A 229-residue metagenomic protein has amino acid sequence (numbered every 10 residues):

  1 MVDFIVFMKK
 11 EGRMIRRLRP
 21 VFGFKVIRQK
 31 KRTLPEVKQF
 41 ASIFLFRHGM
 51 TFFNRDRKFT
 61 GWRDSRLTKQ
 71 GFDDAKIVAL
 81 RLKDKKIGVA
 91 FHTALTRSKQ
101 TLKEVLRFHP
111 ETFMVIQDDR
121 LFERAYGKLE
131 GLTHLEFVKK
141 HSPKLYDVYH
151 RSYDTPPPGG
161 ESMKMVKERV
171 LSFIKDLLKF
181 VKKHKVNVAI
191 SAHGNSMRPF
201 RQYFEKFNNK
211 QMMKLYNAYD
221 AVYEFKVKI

Functional and structural regions predicted by a protein language model:
F7, I15-L18, F22-Q39, F91: Non-catalytic terminal regions with compositionally biased, polar/charged low complexity
T33, V37-A41, K76-Y146, F204-N217 (+1 more regions): Phosphate-coordination/substrate-recognition cap region in phosphate-metabolizing enzymes
T33-E36, F52, K99, L171-I229: Active-site-adjacent alpha-helix immediately C-terminal to a catalytic or transition-state-stabilizing loop
S42-R47, F91, V186-A192: Beta-strand elements within well-structured catalytic alpha/beta cores of enzymes that handle phosphate/sulfate esters
F44, M50-T101, V105-F108, P157-L171: Loop-to-helix element that buttresses phosphate recognition and phosphoryl-transfer chemistry
G49, T93-L95, R120, R151 (+1 more regions): Short, well-ordered beta-to-alpha junction loops that form the rim of enzyme active sites and present histidine/acidic
K144-S162: Extended, charge-rich low-complexity interaction segments
